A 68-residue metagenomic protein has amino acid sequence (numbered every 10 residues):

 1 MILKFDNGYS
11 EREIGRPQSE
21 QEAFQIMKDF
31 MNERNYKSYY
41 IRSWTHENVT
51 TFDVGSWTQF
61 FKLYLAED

Functional and structural regions predicted by a protein language model:
M1, E20, I26, N48 (+1 more regions): N-terminal leader/targeting signatures
M1-G8: A short beta-strand micro-motif
Y9-E20: A short, exposed loop/beta-hairpin motif centered on an aromatic-Gly-Thr core
Q18-Y39: A short, charged, amphipathic alpha-helix used as a generic interaction element across diverse proteins
E33-D68: Short, mixed-charge low-complexity intrinsically disordered segments
